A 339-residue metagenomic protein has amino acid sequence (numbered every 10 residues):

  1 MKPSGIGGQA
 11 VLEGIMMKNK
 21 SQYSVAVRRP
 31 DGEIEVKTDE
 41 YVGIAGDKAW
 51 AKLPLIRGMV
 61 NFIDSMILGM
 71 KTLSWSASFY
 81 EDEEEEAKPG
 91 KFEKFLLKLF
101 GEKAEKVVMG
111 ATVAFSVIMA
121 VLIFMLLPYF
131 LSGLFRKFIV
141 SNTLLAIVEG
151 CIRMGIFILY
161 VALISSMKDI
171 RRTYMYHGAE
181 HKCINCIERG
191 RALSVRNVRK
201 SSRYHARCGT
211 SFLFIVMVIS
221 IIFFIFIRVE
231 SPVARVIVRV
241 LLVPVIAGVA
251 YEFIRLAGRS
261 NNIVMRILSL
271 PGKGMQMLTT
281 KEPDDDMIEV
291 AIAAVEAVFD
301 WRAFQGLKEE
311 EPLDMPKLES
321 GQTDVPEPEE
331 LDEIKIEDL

Functional and structural regions predicted by a protein language model:
M1, G5, A10-V11, G46-K52 (+2 more regions): Cytosolic juxtamembrane amphipathic/interface segments immediately preceding and feeding into a transmembrane helix
M1-E81: Divalent-cation
K2-G7, V11, I15-M17, I139 (+4 more regions): Polar-ligand-bearing catalytic/cofactor-coordination segments of membrane-embedded or membrane-tethered inner-membrane
A26-V27, E35-K37, N61, S65-K98 (+1 more regions): Short, charged cytosolic
W75-F79, S116-S141, V216-V240, P244-A247 (+1 more regions): Juxtamembrane "helix exit" motif at the C-terminal ends of alpha-helical transmembrane segments in multi-pass membrane
K91-A104, L131-V148, I227-I237, L256-R266 (+1 more regions): Membrane interface segments of multi-pass transport proteins and intramembrane proteases
E105, M109, V113, L145-R153 (+3 more regions): Residue-level signature of transmembrane alpha-helical entry/exit and packing/kink sites in multi-pass membrane
V108-F124, H205-V216: Select subsegments of transmembrane alpha-helices in polytopic membrane proteins, especially boundary-proximal
